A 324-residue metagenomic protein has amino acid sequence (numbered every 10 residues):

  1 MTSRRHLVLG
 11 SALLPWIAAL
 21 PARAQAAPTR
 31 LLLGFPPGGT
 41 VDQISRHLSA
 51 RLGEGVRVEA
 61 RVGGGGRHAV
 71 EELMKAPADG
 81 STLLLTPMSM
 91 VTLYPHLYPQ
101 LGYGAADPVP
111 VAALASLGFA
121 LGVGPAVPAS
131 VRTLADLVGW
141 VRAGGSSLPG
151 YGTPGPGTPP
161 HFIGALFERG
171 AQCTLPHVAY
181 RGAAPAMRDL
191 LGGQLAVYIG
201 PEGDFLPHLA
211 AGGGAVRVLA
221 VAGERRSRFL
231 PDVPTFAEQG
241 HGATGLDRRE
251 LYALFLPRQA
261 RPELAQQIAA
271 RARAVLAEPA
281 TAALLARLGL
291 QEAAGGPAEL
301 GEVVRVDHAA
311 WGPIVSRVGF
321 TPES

Functional and structural regions predicted by a protein language model:
H6-A24: N-terminal export signals
L20-D107, P156, Q172-P201, L206-H208 (+2 more regions): N-terminal (or domain-start) structured segment
L20-L31, P77-S81, V138-P149, A211-A215 (+2 more regions): Immediate post-signal peptide segment of exported/extracytoplasmic ligand-binding proteins
K75-S81, H96-P185, F236, L251-L284: Hinge/capping helix and adjacent helix->loop/strand transition within the periplasmic-binding protein
S89-Q100, L166-G170, V197-V233, G312: A ligand-binding cleft/hinge motif common to bilobed small-molecule-binding domains
S116, L206-L276, A309: C-terminal lobe and pocket-closing loops of periplasmic/extracytoplasmic Venus-flytrap solute-binding proteins
R169, C173, E263-S324: An extracytoplasmic/periplasmic, membrane-proximal ligand-sensing/linker region
